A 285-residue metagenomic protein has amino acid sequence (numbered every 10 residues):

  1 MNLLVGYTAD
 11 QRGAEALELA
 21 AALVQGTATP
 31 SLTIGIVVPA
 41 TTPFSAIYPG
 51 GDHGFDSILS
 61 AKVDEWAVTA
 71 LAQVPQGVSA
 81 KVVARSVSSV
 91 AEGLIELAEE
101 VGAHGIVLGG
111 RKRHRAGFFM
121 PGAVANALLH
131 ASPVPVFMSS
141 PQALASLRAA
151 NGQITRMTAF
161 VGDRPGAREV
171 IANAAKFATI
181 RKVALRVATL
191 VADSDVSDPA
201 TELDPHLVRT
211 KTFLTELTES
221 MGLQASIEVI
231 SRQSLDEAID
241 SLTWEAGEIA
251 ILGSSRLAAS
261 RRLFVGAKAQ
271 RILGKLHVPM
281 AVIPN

Functional and structural regions predicted by a protein language model:
M1-A16, G105-G110, A116, L129-A172 (+1 more regions): Intrinsically disordered or low-complexity boundary/linker segments at protein termini and domain junctions
M1-H53, Q153-D204, T215-E228, N285: Small/aliphatic-rich secondary-structure junction motif
Q25, E99-E100, H130, T179 (+3 more regions): Solvent-exposed polar/charged
A28-T29, G102, P133, K182 (+1 more regions): Glycine-centered short loops/turns at secondary-structure junctions
V37-P39, V87, R111-K112, P141-A143 (+3 more regions): Short, ordered loop/turn segments at secondary-structure junctions
D52-E65, D204-V208: A short acidic, glycine-rich active-site loop that binds or catalyzes chemistry on phosphate/adenosine moieties
A72-I106, R113, E219-A250, S254-A259: Structural beta-alpha unit
L108-H130, L252-K275: Glycine-rich, Arg-bearing micro-motifs that act as flexible, cationic patches
